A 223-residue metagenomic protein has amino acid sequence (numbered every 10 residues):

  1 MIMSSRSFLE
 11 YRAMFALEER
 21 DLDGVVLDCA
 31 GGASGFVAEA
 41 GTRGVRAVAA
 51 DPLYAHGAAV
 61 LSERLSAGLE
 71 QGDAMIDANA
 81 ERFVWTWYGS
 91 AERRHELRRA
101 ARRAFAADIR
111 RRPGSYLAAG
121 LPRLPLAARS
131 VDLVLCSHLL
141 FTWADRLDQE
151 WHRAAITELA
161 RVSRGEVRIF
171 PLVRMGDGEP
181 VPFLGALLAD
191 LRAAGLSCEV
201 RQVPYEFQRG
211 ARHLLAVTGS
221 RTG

Functional and structural regions predicted by a protein language model:
M3-V25, A33-F36: Conserved alpha-helix/loop element of class I SAM-dependent methyltransferases that forms part of the SAM/SAH-binding
D21-L53: Conserved class I S-adenosyl-L-methionine
T42, R46-G114: Class I S-adenosyl-L-methionine-dependent methyltransferase module
R112-L124: Conserved SAM-binding strand-loop segment of SAM-dependent methyltransferases
P122-L135: A short acidic, Gly/Pro-enriched loop at the edge of an enzyme's catalytic core that lines a small-molecule cofactor
W143-E158: A short, conserved alpha-helix within the catalytic core of class I
A155-I156, S163-V173: Conserved beta-strand signature within the Rossmann-like core of class I S-adenosyl-L-methionine
M175-G223: Class I S-adenosyl-L-methionine
